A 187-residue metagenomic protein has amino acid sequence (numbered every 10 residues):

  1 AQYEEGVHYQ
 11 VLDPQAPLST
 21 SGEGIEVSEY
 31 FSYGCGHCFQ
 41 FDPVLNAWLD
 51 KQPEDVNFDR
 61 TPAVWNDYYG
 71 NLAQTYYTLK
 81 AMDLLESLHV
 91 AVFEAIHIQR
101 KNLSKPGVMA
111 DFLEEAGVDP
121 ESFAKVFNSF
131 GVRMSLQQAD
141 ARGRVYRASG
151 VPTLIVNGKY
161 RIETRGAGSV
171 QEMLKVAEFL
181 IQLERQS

Functional and structural regions predicted by a protein language model:
A1-D67, Q182-S187: Extracytoplasmic thiol/disulfide redox context detector
G34-H37, V64-Y68, E94-Q99, G131-V132 (+1 more regions): Solvent-exposed loop/turn segments at secondary-structure junctions within structured extracellular/periplasmic domains
F39-D42, Y69-A73, A167-V170: Conserved strand-to-helix beginnings and helix N-cap segments that scaffold or border functional pockets
D42-L49, L72-Y76, H89, P106 (+4 more regions): Extracytoplasmic/secreted envelope proteins and their assembly/folding machinery, especially bacterial periplasmic
K51-E114: Structural microenvironment flanking redox-active thiols in thiol-disulfide oxidoreductases
E115-S187: C-terminal cap of thioredoxin/glutaredoxin-like
